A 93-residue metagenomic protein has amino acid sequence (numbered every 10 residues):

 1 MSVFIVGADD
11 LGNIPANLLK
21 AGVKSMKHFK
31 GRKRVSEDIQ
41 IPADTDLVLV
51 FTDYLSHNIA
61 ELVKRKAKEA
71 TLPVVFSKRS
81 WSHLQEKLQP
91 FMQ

Functional and structural regions predicted by a protein language model:
S2-S25: Short, charged N-terminal beta->alpha structural module
L18-L19, V63, A67: A generic structural signal for well-ordered alpha-helical segments
K20, P42, Q89: Catalytic phosphate/metal-binding cores of nucleic-acid and nucleotide-processing enzymes, i.e., regions that mediate
K24-Q40: A short, well-structured beta->alpha microelement
P42-L49: Short acidic/histidine-rich motifs immediately flanking catalytic phosphotransfer sites in two-component signaling
T52-D53: Glycine-rich, N-terminal phosphate-binding loop of Rossmann-like dinucleotide-binding domains
S56-N58: Short glycine-rich, flexible loops that bind phosphorylated cofactors or substrates
A67-Q93: Ser/Thr/Gly-rich flexible loops in soluble cytosolic domains mediating phosphotransfer, phosphorylation
